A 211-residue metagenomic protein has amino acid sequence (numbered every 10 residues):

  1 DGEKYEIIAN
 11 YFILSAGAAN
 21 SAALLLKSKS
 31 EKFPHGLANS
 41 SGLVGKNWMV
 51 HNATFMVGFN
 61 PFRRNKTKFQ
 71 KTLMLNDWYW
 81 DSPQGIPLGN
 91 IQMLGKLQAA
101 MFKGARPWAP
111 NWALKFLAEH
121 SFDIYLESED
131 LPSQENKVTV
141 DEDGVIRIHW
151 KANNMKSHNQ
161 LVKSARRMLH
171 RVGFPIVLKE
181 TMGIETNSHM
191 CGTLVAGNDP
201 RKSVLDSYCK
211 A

Functional and structural regions predicted by a protein language model:
D1-G2, A196: Glycine-/small-residue-rich beta-strand-loop submotif within the FAD-binding core of flavoenzymes
G2-K68: Glycine-rich loop(s) and the adjacent beta-strand/alpha-helix scaffold that form part
F12-S15, G104-W108, H170-L178: Short low-complexity stretches enriched in small and charged residues
A19, S28-E31, G95-A99, P110-A113 (+3 more regions): N-terminal start-of-chain detector that recognizes signal peptides and the immediate post-cleavage beginning
S28, S128-D130, V172: Generic structural signal for hydrophobic core residues of well-folded globular domains
G36, S40, P132, T186-S188 (+1 more regions): Short, functionally important structural connectors and interaction interfaces within domains
S41-M155, N159, M190, K202-L205 (+1 more regions): FAD cofactor-binding and catalytic pocket of flavoenzymes
N153-A211: A glycine-rich dinucleotide-binding beta-alpha-beta segment and adjacent secondary-structure elements that constitute
